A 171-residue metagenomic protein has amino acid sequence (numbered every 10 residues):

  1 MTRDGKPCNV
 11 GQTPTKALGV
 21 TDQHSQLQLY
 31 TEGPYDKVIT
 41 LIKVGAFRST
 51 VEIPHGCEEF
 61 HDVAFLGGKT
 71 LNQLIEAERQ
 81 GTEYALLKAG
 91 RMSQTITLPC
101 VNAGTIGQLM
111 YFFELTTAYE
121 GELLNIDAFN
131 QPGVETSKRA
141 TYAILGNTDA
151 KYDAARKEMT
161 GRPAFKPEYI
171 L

Functional and structural regions predicted by a protein language model:
M1-L171: A SIS-like phosphosugar-recognition module
